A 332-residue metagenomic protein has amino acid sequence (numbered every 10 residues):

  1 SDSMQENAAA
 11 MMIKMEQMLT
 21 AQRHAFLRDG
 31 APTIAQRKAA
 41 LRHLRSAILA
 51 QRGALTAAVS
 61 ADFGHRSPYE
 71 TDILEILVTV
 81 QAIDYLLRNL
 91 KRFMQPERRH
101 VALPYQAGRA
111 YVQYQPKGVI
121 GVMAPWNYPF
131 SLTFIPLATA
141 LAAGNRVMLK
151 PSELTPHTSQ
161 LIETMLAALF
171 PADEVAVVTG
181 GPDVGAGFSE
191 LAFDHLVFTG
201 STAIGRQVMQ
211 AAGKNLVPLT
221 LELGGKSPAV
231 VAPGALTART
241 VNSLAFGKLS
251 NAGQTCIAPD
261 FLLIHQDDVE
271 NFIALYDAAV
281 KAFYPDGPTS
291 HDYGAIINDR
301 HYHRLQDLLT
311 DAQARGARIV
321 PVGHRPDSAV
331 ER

Functional and structural regions predicted by a protein language model:
S1-Y111: N-terminal Rossmann-like NAD(P)+-binding subdomain of aldehyde/semialdehyde dehydrogenases
M4, R37, I83, G144 (+6 more regions): Residue-level signal for inorganic ion chemistry
A21, Q36-A50, A54, L161 (+4 more regions): A non-catalytic, amphipathic alpha-helix used as a structural packing/dimerization or gating element in enzyme scaffolds
M94, T179, G200, P321-G323: Short loop/edge segments at beta-strand edges and connector loops that shape dinucleotide/nucleotide cofactor-binding
A102-R239: Rossmann-like NAD(P) dinucleotide-binding subdomain of oxidoreductase/dehydrogenase enzymes
F170, A203-R332: ALDH superfamily catalytic-core signature
